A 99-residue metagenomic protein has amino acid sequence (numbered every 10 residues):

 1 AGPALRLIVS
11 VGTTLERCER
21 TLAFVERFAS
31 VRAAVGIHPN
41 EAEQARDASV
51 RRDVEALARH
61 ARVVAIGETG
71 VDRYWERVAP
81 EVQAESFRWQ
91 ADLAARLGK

Functional and structural regions predicted by a protein language model:
A1-K99: Mid-domain alpha/beta scaffold segments of enzyme catalytic cores
